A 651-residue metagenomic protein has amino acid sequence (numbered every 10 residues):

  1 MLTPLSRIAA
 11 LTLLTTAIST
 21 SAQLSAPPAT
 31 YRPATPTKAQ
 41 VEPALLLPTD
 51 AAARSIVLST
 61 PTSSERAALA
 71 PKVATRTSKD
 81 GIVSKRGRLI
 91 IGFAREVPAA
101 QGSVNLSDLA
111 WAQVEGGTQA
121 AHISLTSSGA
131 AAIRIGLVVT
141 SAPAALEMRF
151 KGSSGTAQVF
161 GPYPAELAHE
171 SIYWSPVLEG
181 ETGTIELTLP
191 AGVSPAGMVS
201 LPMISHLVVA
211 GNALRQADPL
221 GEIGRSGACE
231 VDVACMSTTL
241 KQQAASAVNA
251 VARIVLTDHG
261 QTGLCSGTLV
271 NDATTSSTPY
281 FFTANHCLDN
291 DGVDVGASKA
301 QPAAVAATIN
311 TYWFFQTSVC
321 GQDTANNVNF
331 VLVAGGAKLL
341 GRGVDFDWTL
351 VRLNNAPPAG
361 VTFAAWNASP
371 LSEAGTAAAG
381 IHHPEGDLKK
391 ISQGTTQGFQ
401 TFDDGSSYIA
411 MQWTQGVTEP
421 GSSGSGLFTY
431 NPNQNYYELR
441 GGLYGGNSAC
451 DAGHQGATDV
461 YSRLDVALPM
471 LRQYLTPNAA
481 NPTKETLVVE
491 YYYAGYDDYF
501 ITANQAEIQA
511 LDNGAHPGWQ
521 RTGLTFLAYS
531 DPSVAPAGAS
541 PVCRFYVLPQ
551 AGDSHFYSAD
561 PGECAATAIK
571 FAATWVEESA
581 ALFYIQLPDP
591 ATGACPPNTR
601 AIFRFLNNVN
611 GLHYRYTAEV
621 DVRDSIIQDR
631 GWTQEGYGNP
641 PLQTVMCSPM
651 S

Functional and structural regions predicted by a protein language model:
A17-S21: N-terminal signal peptide c-region/cleavage motif recognized by signal peptidases
Q23-S124, L167-N271: Protease-domain processing segments flanking chymotrypsin-fold serine proteases, especially trypsin-like
T118, S127-R134: Extended extracellular/luminal ectodomain segments enriched in beta-structured repeat modules
A142-T156: Short, surface-exposed beta-strand/strand-loop-strand elements in extracellular ectodomains
L178-M411, P420: Serine endopeptidase catalytic core focused on the charge-relay Asp
T268-P279, G416-L443: Catalytic nucleophile loop of clan PA
F281, G296-T311, Q316-T317, G321-L332 (+2 more regions): C-terminal subregion of chymotrypsin/trypsin-like serine protease catalytic domains
K484-S651: Extracellular glycan-binding segments that recognize GlcNAc-based cell-wall polysaccharides
